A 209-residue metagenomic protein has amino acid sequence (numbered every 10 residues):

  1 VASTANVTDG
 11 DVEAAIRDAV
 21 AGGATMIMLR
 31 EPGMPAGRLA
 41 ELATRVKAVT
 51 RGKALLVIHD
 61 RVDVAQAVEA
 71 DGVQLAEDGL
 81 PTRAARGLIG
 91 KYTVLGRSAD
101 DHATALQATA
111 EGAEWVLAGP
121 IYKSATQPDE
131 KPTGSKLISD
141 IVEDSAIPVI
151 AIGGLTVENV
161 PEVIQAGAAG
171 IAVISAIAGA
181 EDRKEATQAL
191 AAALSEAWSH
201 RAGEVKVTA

Functional and structural regions predicted by a protein language model:
V1-T82, G87-E114, E130-T133, D140 (+4 more regions): Conserved N-terminal beta1-alpha1 strand-loop-helix module at the mouth
G119: Flexible, gly/ser-rich surface segments that form the specificity/activation loops bordering the active-site cleft
Y122-S124: A short, flexible beta-alpha/helix-coil linker loop
Q127: A short acidic, glycine-rich active-site loop that binds or catalyzes chemistry on phosphate/adenosine moieties
A169: Short, glycine/charged-rich "phosphate-handling" switch motifs in NTP-dependent and phosphotransfer domains
